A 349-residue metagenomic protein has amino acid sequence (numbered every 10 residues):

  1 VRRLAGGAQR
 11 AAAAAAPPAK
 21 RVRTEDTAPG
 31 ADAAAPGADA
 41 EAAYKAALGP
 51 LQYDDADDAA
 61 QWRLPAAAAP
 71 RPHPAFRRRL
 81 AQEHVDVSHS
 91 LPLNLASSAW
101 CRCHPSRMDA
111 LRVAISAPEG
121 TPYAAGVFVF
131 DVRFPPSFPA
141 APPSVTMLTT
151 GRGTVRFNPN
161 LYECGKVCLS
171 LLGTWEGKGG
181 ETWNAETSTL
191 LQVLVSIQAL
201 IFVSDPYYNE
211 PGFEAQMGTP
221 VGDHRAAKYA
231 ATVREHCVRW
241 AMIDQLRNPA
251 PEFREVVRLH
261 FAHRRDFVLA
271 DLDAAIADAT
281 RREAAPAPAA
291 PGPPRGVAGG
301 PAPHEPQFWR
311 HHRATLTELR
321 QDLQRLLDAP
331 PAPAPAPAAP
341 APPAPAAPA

Functional and structural regions predicted by a protein language model:
V1-A125, S137-A349: UBC/E2-like fold recognition across ubiquitin and ubiquitin-like conjugation systems, capturing catalytically active
